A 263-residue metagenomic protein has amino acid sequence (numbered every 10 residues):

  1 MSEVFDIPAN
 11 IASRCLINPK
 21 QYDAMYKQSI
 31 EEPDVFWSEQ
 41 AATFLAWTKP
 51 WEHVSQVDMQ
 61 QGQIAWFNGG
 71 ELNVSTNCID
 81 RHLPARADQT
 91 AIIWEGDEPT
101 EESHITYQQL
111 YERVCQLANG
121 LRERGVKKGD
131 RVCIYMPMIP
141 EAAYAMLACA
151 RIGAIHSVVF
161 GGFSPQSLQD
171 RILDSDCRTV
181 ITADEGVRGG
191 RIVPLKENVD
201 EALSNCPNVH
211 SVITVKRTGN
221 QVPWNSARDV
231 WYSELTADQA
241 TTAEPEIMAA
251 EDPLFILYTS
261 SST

Functional and structural regions predicted by a protein language model:
M1-A24: Short, contiguous pre-domain boundary segments
S29, I79-L83, L110, V114 (+5 more regions): Adenylate-forming
I30-E52, G70-I93: A short N-terminal helical cap/helix-turn-helix that marks the beginning of AMP-binding/adenylate-forming
S75, I92-L147, S164-Q169, R228-E234: Conserved AMP-binding/adenylate-forming core of the ANL superfamily
C78-I105, K216-P223: AMP-dependent adenylate-forming
D88-T90, V212-T214, N225-Y258: Conserved pre-ATP/AMP-binding loop-to-beta segment of ANL
P99-E101, I256-T263: Conserved adenylation A10 loop of the ANL superfamily
R151-E234: Structural core segment of the AMP-binding/adenylate-forming
